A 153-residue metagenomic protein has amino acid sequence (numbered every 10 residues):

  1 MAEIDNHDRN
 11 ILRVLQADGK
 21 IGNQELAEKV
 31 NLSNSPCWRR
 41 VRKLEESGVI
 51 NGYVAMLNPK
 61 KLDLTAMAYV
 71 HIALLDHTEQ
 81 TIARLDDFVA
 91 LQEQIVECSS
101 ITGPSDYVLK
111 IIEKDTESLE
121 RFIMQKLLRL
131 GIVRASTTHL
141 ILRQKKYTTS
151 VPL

Functional and structural regions predicted by a protein language model:
M1-L153: A compositional/biophysical signature of low hydrophobicity enriched in polar/charged and small residues
